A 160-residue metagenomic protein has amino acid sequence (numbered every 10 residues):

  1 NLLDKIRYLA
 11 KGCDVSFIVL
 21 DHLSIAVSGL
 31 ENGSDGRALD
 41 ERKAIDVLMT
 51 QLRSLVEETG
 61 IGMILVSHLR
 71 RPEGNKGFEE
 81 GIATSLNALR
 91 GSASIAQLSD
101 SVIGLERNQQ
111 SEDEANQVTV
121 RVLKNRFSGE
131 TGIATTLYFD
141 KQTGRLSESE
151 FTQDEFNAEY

Functional and structural regions predicted by a protein language model:
N1-I18, T50-T59, R71-Y160: C-terminal regions of RecA-like/P-loop NTPase motor modules
H22: Walker B catalytic acidic pair
I25: Active-site environment of non-heme Fe oxygenases that use a 2-His-1-carboxylate facial triad
S28-D46, K76-N87: Flexible beta-alpha connector loops of hexameric P-loop NTPases
I61, L65-H68: Conserved H-loop
